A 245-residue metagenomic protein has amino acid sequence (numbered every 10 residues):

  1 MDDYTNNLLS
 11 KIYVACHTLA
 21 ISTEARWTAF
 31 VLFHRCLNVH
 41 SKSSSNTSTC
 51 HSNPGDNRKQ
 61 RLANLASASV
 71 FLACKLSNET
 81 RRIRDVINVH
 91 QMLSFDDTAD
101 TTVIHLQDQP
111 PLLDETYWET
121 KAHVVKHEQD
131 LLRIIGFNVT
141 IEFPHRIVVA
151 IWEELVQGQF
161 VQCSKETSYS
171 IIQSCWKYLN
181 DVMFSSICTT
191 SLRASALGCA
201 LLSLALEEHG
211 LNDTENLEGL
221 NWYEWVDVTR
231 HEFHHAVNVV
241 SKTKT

Functional and structural regions predicted by a protein language model:
M1-T245: Non-catalytic, interaction-prone regions of core transcription and DNA-replication machinery
